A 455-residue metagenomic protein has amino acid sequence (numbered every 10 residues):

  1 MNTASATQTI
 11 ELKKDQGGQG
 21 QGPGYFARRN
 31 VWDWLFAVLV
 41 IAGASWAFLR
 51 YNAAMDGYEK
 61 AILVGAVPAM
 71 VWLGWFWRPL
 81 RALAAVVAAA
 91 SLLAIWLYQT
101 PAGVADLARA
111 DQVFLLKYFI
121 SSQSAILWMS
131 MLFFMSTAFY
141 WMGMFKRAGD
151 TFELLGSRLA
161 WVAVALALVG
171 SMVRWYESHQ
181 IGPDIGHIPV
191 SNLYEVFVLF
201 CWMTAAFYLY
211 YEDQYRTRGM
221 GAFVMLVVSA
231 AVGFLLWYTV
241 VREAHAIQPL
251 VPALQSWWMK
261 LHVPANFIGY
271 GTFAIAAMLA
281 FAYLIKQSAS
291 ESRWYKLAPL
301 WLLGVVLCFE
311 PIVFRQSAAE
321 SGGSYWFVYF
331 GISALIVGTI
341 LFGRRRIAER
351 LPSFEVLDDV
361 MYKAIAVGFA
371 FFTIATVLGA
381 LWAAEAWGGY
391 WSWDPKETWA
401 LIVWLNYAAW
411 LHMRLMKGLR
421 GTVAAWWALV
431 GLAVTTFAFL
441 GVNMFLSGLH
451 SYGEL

Functional and structural regions predicted by a protein language model:
N2-D111, F119-I247, L254, L261-R350 (+2 more regions): Hydrophobic cores of alpha-helical transmembrane segments in multi-pass integral membrane proteins
